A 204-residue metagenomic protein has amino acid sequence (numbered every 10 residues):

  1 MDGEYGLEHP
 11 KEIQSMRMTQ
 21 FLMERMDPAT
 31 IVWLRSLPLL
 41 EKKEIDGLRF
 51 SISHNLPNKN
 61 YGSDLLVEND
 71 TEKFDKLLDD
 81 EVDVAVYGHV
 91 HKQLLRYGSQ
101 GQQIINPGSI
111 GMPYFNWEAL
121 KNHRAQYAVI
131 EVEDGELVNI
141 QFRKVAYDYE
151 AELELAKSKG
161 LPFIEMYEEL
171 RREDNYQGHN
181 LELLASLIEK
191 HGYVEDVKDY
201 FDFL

Functional and structural regions predicted by a protein language model:
M1, V86-G98, M112-F115: Active-site environment of divalent metal-dependent phosphoester hydrolases
M1-E41, F50, L65-D75, E81: Active-site neighborhood of divalent metal-dependent phosphoester bond hydrolases
M23-M26, L77, P107-Y114: Short Pro/Gly-enriched beta-strand edge/turn motifs at strand-loop
L39-G47, L95-G98: Short acidic-hydrophobic surface loop/beta-edge motif
D46-L48, S53-L56, G88-H91: Short, well-ordered beta-to-alpha junction loops that form the rim of enzyme active sites and present histidine/acidic
G47, N58, G62-L65: A positional/architectural concept
S53, V84-H89, I104-G108: Active-site neighborhood of phospho(di)ester-bond hydrolases with catalytic His/Asp-centered motifs
Q100-L204: Acidic, His/Gly-rich catalytic cores of divalent-metal-dependent hydrolytic chemistry
